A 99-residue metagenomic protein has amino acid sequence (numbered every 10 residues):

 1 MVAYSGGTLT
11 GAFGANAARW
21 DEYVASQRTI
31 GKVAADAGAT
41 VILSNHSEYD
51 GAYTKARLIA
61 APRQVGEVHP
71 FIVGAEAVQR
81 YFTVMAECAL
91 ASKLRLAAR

Functional and structural regions predicted by a protein language model:
M1-A56, V65, I72-V73: Metallo-beta-lactamase
A60-A61: Sequence/structural signature of beta-propeller domains
P70-R99: C-terminal regulatory/interaction regions
